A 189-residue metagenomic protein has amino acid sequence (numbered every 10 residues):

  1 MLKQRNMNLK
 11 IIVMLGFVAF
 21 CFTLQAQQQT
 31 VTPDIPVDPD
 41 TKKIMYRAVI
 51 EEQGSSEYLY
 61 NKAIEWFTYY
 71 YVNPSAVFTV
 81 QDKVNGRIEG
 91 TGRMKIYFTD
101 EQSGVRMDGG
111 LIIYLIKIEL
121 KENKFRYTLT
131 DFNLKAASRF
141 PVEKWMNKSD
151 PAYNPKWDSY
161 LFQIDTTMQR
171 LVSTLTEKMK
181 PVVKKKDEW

Functional and structural regions predicted by a protein language model:
M1-T30: Bacterial Sec-dependent N-terminal signal peptides
Q27-W189: Ser/Thr-rich, low-complexity intrinsically disordered terminal regions
